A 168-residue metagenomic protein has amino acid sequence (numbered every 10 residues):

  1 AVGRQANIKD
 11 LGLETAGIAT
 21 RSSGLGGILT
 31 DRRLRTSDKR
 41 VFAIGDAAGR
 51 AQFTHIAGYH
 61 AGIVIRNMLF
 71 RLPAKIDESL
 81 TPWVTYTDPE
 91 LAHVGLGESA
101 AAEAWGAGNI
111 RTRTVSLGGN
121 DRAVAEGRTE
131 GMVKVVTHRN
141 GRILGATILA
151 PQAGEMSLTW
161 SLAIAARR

Functional and structural regions predicted by a protein language model:
V2-F70: FAD-site-proximal beta/loop scaffold in flavoenzymes
L11, L25, L80, T114-V115: Proline- and acidic/polar-enriched loop/turn elements at helix boundaries
S22, R35-T36, D77-E78, E126-G127: Solvent-exposed alpha-helices and their adjacent loops that cap or buttress functional pockets in soluble metabolic
L69, A74, T81, Y86-R168: Flexible, glycine-rich terminal cap/loop adjacent to redox cofactors in electron-transfer oxidoreductases
